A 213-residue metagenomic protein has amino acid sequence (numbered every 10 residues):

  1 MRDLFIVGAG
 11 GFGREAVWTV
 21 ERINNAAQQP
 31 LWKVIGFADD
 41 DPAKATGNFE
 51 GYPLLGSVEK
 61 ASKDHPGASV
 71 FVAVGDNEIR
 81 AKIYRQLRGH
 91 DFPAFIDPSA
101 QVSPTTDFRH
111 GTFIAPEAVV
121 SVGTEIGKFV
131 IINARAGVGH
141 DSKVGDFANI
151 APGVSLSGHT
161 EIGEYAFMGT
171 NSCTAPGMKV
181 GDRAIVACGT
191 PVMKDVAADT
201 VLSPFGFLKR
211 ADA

Functional and structural regions predicted by a protein language model:
R2-E21: Glycine-rich adenosine-cofactor-binding loop
R2-L4, K33-I35, G67-F71: Short active-site oxyanion
I6, F37, L54, L202 (+1 more regions): Generic preference for hydrophobic
V17-T19, F49-E50, K82-Q86, I126 (+1 more regions): Short amphipathic alpha-helical segments
N25-T46: NAD(P)-binding Rossmann-fold cofactor-contacting core
P42-V102: Phosphate-bearing ligand-interacting subdomains that bind or position ATP/ADP/UDP/GDP/NAD(P) or nucleotide-linked
F95-S203, F207-R210: Structural signal for interior beta-strand "rungs" in well-ordered beta-sheet cores of soluble enzyme domains
